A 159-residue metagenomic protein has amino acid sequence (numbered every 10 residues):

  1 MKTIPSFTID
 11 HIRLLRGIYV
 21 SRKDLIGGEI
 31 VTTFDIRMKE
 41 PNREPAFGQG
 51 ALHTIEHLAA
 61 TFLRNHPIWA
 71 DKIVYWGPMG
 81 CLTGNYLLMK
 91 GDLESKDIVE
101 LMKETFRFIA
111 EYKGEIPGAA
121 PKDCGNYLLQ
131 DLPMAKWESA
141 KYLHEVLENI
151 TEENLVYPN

Functional and structural regions predicted by a protein language model:
M1-L63: His/Glu-rich zincin catalytic helix
P41-D97: M16/MPP (pitrilysin/insulinase) zinc-metallopeptidase core fold and M16-derived inactive scaffolds
W76-E152: Active-site-adjacent, His/Asp/Glu-enriched structural segments that form or flank metal-binding and acid/base networks
T151-N159: Sequence termini and other peripheral, non-core segments
